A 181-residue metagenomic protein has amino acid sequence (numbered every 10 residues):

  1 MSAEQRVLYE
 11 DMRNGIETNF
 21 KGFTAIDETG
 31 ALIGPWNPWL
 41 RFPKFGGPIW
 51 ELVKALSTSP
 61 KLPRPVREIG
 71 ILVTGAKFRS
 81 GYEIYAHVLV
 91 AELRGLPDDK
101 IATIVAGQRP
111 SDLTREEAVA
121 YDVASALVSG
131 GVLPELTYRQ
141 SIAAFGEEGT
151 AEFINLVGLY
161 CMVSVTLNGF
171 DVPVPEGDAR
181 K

Functional and structural regions predicted by a protein language model:
M1-L62: Mobile cap/lid helix-loop segments that border enzyme active or cofactor-binding sites and regulate substrate access
R13, G46-W50, I69-A86, A151-N168: N-terminal hydrophobic signal/anchor transmembrane helix of membrane proteins
G46-P60, T103-A106, E135-A144: Short amphipathic alpha-helical segments and their helix-coil junctions
S59-I69, P97, T103-I104: Amphipathic alpha-helical hairpins
L62-P63, G95-D99, P134, G146: Helix N-cap / loop-to-helix initiation motif
V88-T114: Histidine/lysine/aspartate-rich catalytic loop segments that bind and position anionic ligands
T114-I154: Acidic/histidine-rich alpha-helical segments that form the ligand environment of transition-metal centers
Q140-A143, G149-A151, G158-L159, T166-K181: Acidic, carboxylate-rich catalytic segments that either coordinate divalent cations
